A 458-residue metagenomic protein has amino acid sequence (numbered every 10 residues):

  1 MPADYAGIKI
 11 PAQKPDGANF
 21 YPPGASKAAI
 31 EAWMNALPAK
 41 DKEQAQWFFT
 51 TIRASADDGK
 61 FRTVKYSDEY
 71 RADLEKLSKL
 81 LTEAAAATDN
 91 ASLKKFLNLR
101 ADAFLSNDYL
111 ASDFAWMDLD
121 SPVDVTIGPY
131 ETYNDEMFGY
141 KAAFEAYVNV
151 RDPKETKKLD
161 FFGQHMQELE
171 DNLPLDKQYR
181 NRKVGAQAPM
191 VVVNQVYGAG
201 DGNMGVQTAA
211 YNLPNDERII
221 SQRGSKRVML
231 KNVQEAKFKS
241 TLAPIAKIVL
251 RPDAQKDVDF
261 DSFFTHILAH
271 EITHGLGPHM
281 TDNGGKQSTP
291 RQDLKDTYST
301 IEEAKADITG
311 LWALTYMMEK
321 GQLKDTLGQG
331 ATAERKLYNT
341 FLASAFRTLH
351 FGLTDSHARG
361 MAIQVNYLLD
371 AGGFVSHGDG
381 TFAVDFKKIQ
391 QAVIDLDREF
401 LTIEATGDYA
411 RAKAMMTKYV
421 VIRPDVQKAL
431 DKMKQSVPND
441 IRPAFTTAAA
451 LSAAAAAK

Functional and structural regions predicted by a protein language model:
M1-F48: Solvent-exposed N-terminal domain segments of exported/luminal and surface proteins
S26-I30, D152, A210, G372 (+2 more regions): Helix N-terminus capping/helix-initiation residues
K27-E43, A72, A91, Q164 (+7 more regions): Polar/charged alpha-helical tracts
D41-L323, L327-A345, A456-K458: Fold-level signature of zinc-dependent metallopeptidase catalytic domains
L74-L81, L97-L105, I389, V393-F400 (+2 more regions): Short amphipathic alpha-helical coiled-coil/interface segments
D108, D120, D124, V193 (+2 more regions): Short amphipathic alpha-helical patches
L311-K418: Long, well-structured alpha-helical subdomains associated with metal-dependent extracellular/ecto-lumenal hydrolases
D397-K458: Extended, compositionally biased alpha-helical segments that mediate assembly or anchoring
